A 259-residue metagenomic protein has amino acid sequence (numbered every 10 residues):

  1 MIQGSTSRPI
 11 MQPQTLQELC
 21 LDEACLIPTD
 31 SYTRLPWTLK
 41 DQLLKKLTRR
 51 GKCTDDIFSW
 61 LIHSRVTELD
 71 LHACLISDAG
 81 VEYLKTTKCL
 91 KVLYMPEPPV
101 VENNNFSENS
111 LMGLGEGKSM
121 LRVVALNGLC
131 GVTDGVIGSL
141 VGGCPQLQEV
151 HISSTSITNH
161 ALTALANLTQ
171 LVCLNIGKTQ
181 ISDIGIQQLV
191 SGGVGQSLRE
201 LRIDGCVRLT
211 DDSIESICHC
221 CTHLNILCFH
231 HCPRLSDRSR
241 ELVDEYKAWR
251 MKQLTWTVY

Functional and structural regions predicted by a protein language model:
M1-L75, A79-E82, T87-C89: Cullin-RING E3 adaptor/co-adaptor recruitment helices
M1-T6, L16-L19, H160, L171-I176 (+1 more regions): C-terminal capping region of solenoid repeat domains
Q17, L21, C25, L44 (+10 more regions): Amphipathic alpha-helical interaction motifs in eukaryotic regulatory proteins
R34-D41, G128, S154, G205 (+1 more regions): Short amphipathic alpha-helical segments embedded in low-complexity Lys/Glu-rich regions
R49-D55, A73-V81, P99-N109, C130-G138 (+4 more regions): Short, solvent-exposed loop/turn at the beta-strand->alpha-helix junction within individual leucine-rich repeat
I62-S64, K85-K88, N109, E116-S119 (+10 more regions): Inter-repeat linker/turn residues at the boundaries of leucine-rich repeats
T67-L71, L93-P96, R122-N127, L147-I152 (+4 more regions): Conserved hydrophobic beta-strand positions in leucine-rich repeat
